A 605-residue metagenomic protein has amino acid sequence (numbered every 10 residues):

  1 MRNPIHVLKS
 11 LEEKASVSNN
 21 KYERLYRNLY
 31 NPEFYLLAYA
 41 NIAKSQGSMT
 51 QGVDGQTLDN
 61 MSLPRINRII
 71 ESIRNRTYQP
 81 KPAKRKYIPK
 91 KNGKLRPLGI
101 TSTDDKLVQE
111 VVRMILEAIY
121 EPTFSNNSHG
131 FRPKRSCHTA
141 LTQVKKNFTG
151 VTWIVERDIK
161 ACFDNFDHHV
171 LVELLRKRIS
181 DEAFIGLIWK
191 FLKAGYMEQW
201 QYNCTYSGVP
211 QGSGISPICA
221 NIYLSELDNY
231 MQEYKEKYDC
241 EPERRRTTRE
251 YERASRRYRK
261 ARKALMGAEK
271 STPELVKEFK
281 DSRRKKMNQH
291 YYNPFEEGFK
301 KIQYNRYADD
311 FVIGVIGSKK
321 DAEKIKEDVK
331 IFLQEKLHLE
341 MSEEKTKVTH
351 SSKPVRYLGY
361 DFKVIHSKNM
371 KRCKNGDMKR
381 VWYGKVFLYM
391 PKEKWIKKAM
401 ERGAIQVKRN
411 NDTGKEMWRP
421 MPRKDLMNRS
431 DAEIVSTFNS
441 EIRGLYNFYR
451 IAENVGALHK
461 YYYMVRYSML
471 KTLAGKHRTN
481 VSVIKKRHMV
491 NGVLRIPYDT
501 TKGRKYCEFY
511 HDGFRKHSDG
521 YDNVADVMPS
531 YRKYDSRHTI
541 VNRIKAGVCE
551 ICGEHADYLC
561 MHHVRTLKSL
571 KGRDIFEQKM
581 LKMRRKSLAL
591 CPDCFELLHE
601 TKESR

Functional and structural regions predicted by a protein language model:
M1-R605: Non-catalytic terminal/accessory segments
